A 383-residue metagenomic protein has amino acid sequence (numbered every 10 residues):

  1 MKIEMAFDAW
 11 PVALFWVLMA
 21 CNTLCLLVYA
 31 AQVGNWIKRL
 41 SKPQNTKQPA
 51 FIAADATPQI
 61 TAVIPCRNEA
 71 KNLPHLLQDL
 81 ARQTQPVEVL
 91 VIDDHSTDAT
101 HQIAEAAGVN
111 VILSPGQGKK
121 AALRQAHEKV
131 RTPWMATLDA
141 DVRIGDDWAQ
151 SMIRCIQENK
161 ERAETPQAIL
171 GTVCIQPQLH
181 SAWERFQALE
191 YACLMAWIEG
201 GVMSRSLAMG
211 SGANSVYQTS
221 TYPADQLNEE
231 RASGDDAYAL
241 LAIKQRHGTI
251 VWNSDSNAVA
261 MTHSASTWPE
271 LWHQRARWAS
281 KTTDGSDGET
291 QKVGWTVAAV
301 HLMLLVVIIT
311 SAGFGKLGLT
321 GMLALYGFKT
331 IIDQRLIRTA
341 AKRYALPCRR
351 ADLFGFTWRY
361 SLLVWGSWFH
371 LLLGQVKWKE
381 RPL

Functional and structural regions predicted by a protein language model:
M1-I52, A188, I337: N-terminal membrane-anchoring/stem segments of glycan-assembly enzymes
A31, N35-K38, K42-P43, T296-Q375: Membrane-embedded multi-pass helical conduit in multi-pass membrane proteins, especially envelope-biosynthetic
Q78-V87: Short, acidic, metal-binding catalytic loop of nucleotide-sugar glycosyltransferases
D79, D93-H101, V142: A conserved acidic beta->alpha catalytic loop
A99, A140-C155: Acidic donor-binding/catalytic loop of UDP-sugar-dependent glycosyltransferases, especially processive GT2
S114-V130: Glycine-rich, basic loop-to-helix element that forms the pyrophosphate-binding segment of sugar-nucleotide handling
M135: Short aromatic/hydrophobic "clamp" motif used to bind/position activated sugar donors
I156, T165, L170-M195, P223 (+1 more regions): Catalytic donor/gating beta->alpha subdomain of glycosyltransferases that bind UDP-sugars
